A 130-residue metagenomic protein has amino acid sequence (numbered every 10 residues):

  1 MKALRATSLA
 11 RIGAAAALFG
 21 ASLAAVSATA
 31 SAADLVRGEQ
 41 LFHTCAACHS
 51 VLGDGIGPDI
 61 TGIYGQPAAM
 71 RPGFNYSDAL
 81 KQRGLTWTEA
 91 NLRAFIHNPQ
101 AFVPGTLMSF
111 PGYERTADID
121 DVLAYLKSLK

Functional and structural regions predicted by a protein language model:
M1, A14, S31-D34, K130: Absolute protein N-terminus
M1-L9: N-terminal secretory signal peptides that target proteins for export/translocation
L9, G13-A30: C-terminal segment of classical bacterial N-terminal signal peptides
A33-N75, K81, L85-T86, H97-T106 (+1 more regions): Periplasmic/extracellular electron-transfer cofactor-ligation site, primarily the c-type cytochrome heme-c attachment
